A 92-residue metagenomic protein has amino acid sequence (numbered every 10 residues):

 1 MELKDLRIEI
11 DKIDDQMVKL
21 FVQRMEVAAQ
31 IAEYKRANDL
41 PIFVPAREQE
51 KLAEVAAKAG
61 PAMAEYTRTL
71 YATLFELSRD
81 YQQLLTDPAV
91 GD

Functional and structural regions predicted by a protein language model:
M1-D92: Domain-level signature for soluble enzymes in the chorismate/prephenate branch of the shikimate pathway
